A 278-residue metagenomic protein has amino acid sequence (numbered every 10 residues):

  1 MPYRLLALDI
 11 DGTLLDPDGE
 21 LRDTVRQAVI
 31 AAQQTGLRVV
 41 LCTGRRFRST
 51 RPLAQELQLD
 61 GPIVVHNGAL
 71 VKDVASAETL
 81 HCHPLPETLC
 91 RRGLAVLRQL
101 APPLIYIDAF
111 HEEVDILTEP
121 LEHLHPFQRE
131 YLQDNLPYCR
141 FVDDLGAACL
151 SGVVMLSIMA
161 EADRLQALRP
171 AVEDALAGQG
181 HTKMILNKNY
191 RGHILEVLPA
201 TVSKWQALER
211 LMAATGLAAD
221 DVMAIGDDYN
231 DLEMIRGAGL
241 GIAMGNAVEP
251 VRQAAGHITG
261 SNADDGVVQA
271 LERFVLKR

Functional and structural regions predicted by a protein language model:
M1-L5, R22, I194-R278: Mg2+-dependent phosphoryl-transfer enzymes with acidic/Ser/Thr/Gly-rich catalytic loops
M1-L8, I30, Q34: Non-catalytic pre-domain segments flanking phosphatase-related domains
R4-D18: Asp-based phosphoryl-transfer active-site loop
E20-R129: Active-site phosphate-binding/coordination module
V25, T50-A54, L168, V172 (+3 more regions): Hydrophobic packing residues within well-ordered alpha-helices of enzyme cores
A32, T43, N67, L156 (+3 more regions): Residue-level signal for inorganic ion chemistry
L57-L59, H66-N67, A75, L176-G178 (+2 more regions): Short, structured coil segments at secondary-structure junctions
V96, L100, I107-I225: Conserved acidic, metal-coordinating active-site core of Asp-based, Mg2+-dependent phosphoryl-transfer enzymes
